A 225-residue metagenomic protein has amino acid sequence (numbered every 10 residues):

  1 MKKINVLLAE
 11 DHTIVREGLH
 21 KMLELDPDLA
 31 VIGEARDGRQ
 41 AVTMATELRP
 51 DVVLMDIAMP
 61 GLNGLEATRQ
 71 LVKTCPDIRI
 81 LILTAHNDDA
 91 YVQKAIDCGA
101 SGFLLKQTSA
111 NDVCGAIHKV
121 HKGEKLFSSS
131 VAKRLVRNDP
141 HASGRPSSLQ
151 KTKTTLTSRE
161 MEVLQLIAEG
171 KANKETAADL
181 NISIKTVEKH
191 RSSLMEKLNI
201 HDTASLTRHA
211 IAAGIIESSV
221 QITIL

Functional and structural regions predicted by a protein language model:
D37-Q40, N63-E66: Acidic catalytic/metal-coordinating carboxylates
L48-L54: Active-site beta3 strand of CheY-like receiver
I57-M59: Receiver (REC) domain active-site loop signature in two-component systems and cognate sites in sensor histidine kinases
A90-D97, S101-G102, Q107-S158, E162 (+1 more regions): Short, flexible helix-to-coil linker/hinge segments that flank and couple to helix-turn-helix
S148-K185: Helix-turn-helix DNA-binding segment
A172-S205: Recognition helix of helix-turn-helix DNA-binding domains
M195-L225: Basic, Lys/Arg-enriched C-terminal extension of HTH/homeodomain DNA-binding domains
